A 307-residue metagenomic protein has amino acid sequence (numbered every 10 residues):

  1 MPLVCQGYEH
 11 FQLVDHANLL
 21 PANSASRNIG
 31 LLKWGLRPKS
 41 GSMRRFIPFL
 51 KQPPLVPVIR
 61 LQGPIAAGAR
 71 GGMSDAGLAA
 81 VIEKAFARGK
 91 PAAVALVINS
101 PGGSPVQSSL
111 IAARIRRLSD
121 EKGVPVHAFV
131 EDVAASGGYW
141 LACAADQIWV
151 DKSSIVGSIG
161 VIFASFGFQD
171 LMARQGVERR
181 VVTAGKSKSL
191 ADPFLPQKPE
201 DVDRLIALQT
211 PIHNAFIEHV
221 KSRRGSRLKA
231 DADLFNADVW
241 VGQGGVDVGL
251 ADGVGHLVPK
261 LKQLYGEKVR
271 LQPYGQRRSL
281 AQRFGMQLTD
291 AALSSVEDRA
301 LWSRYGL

Functional and structural regions predicted by a protein language model:
M1-V4, E9: Short, intrinsically disordered low-complexity segments enriched in Ser/Thr with adjacent Pro
F11-L20, A25-D151, I162-L307: N-terminal organellar transit peptides
